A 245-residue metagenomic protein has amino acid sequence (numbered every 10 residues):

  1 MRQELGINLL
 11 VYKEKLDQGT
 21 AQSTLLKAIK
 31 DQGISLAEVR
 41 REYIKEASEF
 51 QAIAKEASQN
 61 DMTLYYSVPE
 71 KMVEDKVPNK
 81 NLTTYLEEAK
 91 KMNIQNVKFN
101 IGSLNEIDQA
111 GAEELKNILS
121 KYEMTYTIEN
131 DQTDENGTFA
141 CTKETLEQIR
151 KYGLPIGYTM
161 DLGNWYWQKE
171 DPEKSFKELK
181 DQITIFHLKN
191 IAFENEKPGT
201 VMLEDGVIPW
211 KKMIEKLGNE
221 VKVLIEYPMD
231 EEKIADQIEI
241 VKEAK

Functional and structural regions predicted by a protein language model:
M1-K30, E46, S58, E87-N93 (+3 more regions): Histidine-acidic metal/acid-base catalytic patches
G6-L10, E38-R40, Y65-P69, K98-N100 (+4 more regions): A cross-family glycoside hydrolase active-site/sugar-binding cleft signature
L36-S58: Glycine-rich, proline-tolerant flexible connector loops at the mouths of alpha/beta enzymes
R41-E46, K71-V73, D230: Short active-site-proximal "capping" loops at secondary-structure junctions
E56-L64, V68, M72-Y158, W167 (+1 more regions): Active-site acidic/histidine proton-transfer and metal-coordination neighborhood in alpha/beta enzyme cores
